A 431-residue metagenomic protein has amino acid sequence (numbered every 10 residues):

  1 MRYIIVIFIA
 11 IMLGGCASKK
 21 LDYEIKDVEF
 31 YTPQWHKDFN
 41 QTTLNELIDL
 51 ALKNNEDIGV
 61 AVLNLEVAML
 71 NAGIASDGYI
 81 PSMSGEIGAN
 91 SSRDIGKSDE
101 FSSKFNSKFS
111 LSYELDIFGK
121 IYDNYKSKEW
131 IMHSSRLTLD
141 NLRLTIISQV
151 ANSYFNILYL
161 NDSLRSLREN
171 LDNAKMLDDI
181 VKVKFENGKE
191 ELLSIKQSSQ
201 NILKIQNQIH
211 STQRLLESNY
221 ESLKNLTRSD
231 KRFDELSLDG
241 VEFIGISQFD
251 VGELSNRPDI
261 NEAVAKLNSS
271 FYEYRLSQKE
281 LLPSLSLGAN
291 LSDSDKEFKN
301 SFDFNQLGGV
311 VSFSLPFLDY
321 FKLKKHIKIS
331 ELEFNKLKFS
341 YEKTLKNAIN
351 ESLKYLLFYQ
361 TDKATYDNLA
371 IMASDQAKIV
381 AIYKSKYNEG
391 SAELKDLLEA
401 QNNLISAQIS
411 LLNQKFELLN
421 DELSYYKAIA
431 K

Functional and structural regions predicted by a protein language model:
I4-M12: Sec-dependent N-terminal signal peptides
C16-N71, K189-E191, D239-F271, L345 (+1 more regions): Bacterial Sec-pathway N-terminal export signals of envelope proteins
I48, N106-S110, Y154, S286 (+2 more regions): Membrane-embedded beta-strand positions in outer-membrane beta-barrel channels/transporters
G59, Y79-S102, S112-N141, S163 (+3 more regions): Small/polar (Gly/Ser/Thr/Ala-rich) solvent-exposed segments that form structured loops/beta-strands/short helices used
I121, W130, L137-G252, Y355-F358 (+4 more regions): Periplasmic alpha-helical coiled-coil/stalk elements that build and connect Gram-negative outer-membrane
F185-K189, Y387-S391, A428-A430: A short glycine-centered flexible hinge/capping loop motif at secondary-structure junctions
E191-L193, N388-N413: Short terminal targeting/anchoring segments
S410-K431: Acidic, low-complexity, intrinsically disordered peripheral segments
